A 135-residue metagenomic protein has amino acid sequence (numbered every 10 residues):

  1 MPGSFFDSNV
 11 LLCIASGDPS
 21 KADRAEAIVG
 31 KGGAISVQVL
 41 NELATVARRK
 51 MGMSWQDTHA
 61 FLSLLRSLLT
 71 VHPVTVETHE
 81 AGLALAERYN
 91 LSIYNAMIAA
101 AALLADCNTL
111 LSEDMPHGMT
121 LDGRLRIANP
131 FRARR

Functional and structural regions predicted by a protein language model:
M1-S36, K50-A60: Short, well-structured N-terminal submotif of metal-dependent ribonuclease cores
D7-N9, E42, N95, D114: Acidic active-site catalytic centers that drive phospho-/nucleotidyl reactions and related ester hydrolyses
E42, T78, R132-R135: A short acidic, often aromatic-flanked loop/helix-cap motif at beta-alpha or helix-coil junctions that lines enzyme
E42-T70: Active-site-proximal, substrate-binding regions of enzyme catalytic domains and RNA-binding/basic surfaces
T70-E113: Active-site neighborhoods of divalent-metal-dependent phosphate/nucleic-acid chemistry enzymes
A100-R135: Acidic, PIN/NYN-like endoribonuclease modules and their adjacent C-terminal/linker elements
